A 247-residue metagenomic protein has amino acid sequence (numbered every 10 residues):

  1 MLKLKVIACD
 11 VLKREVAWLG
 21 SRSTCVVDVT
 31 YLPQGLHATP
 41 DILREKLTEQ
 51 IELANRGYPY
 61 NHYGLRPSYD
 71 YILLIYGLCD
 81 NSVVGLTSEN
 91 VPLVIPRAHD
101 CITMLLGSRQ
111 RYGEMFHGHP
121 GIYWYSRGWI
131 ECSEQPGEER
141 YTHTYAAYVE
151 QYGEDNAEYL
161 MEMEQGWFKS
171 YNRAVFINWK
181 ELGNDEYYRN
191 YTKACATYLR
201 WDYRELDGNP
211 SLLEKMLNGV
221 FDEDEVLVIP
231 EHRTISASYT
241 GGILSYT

Functional and structural regions predicted by a protein language model:
M1-L43: N-terminal glycine-rich anion-binding loop in soluble enzyme alpha/beta folds
I7-R14, L36, I72-V84, H99-D100 (+3 more regions): Gly/Ser/Thr-rich loops at beta-strand to alpha-helix junctions that form or flank small-molecule/cofactor-binding
S23-D28, G57, V91-I95, K193-N209: Structural alpha-beta junctions
Q50-Y112: N-terminal glycine-rich phosphate/adenylate-binding segment common to multiple enzyme folds
E52-Y63, E150-W167, Y188-Y191: A short, acidic, amphipathic alpha-helical segment used as a generic capping/interface helix at domain edges
R56-D80, W124-Y141, V228-T247: Extended, charge-rich low-complexity interaction segments
V91-R140: Long, charge-dense
Y159-T247: Extended, basic/helix-rich recognition subdomains
